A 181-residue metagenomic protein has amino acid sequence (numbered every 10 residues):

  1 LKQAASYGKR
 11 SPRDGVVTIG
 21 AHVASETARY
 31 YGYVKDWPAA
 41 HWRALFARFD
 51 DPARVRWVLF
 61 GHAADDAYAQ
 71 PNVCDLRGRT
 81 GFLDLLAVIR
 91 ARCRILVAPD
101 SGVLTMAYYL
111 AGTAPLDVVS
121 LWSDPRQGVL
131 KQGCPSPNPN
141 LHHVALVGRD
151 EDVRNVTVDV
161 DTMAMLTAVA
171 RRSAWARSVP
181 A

Functional and structural regions predicted by a protein language model:
K2-Y68: Active-site donor-nucleotide binding/catalytic segment of nucleotide-sugar enzymes
Q3-S6, D84, A164: Exposed alpha-helical structural elements
A5-G8, C93, A170-A174: Generic secondary-structure transition motif, activating predominantly at the C-termini of alpha-helices
H22-E26, Y31-G32, F82-L96, K131-P139: Short, surface-exposed, charge-dense and proline/glycine-enriched linear segments
Y30-W37, C74-T80, R154, V158: Short, exposed beta-strand "edge-strand" segments with a Pro/Gly-rich flavor and a Y/T-containing core
Y31, D36-P38, I95-V103, P139-R149: Hydrophobic transmembrane alpha-helix bundles
A39-L130: Donor-binding and catalytic core of enzymes assembling or modifying cell-surface/extracellular glycoconjugates
L76, T105-A181: Nucleotide-sugar donor-binding patch of glycosyltransferase catalytic domains
